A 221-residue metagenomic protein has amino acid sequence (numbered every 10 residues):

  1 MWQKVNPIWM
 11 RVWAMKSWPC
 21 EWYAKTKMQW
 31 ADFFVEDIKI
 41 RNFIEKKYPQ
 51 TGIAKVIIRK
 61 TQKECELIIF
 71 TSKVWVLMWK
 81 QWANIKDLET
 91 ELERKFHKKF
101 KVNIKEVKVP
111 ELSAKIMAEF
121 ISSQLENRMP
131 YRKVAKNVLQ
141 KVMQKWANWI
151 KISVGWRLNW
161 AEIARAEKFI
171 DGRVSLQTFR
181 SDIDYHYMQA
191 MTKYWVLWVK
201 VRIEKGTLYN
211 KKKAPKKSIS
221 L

Functional and structural regions predicted by a protein language model:
M1-L221: RNA-contacting regions in translation and RNA-metabolism proteins, encompassing KH/S1 modules where present
